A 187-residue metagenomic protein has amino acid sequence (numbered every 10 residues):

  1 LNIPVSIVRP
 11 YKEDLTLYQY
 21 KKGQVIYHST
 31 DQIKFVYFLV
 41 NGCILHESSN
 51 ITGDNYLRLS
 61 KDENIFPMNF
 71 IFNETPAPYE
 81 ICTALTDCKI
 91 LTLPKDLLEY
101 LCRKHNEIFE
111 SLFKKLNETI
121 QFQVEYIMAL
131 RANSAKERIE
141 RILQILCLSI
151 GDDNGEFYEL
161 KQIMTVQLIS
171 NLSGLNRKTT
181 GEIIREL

Functional and structural regions predicted by a protein language model:
L1-K22, N64-N73: Cyclic nucleotide-binding regulatory module and flanking cytosolic helices
L15, I33-K34, L160, K178: Short loop/turn microsegments at loop-to-beta-strand junctions
Q24-T86: Cyclic nucleotide-binding regulatory domains
L91: Conserved active-site beta-strand element of glycosyltransferases/polysaccharide synthases
L97-R138: A small-molecule sensor/coupling module
I142-L146: Short amphipathic alpha-helical elements of helix-turn-helix/winged-helix folds
L148-L187: Phosphate-/nucleic-acid-contacting segments
